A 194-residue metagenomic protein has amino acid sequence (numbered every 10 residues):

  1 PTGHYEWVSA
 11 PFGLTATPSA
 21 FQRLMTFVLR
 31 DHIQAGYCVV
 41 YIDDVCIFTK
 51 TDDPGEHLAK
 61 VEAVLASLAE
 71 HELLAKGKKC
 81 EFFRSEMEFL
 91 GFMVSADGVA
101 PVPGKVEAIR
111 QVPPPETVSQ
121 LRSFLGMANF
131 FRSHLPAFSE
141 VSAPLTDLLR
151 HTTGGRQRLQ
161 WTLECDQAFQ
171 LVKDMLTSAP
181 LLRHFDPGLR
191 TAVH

Functional and structural regions predicted by a protein language model:
P1-H194: Retroelement reverse transcriptase polymerase core
